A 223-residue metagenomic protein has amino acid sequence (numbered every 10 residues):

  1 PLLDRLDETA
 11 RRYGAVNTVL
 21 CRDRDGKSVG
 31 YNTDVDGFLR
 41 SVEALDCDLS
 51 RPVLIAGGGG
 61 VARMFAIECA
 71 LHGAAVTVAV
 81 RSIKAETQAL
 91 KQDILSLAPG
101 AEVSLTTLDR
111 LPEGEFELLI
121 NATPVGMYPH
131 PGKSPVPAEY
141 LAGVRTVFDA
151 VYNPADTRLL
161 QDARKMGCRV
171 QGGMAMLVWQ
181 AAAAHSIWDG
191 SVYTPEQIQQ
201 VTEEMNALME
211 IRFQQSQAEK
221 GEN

Functional and structural regions predicted by a protein language model:
P1-D46, P154-D156: Phosphate/diphosphate ligand-binding glycine-rich loop within oxidoreductases
V42, R51-A70: Glycine-rich adenosine-cofactor-binding loop
D46-V53, A142-G143: Short helix-loop-beta connector
L71-V76, M166-R169: Conserved S-adenosyl-L-methionine
A74-L97: NAD(P)-binding Rossmann-fold cofactor-contacting core
A98-Q171: Rossmann-like adenosine-cofactor binding region
A150-N223: Adenosine-phosphate binding glycine-rich loop
